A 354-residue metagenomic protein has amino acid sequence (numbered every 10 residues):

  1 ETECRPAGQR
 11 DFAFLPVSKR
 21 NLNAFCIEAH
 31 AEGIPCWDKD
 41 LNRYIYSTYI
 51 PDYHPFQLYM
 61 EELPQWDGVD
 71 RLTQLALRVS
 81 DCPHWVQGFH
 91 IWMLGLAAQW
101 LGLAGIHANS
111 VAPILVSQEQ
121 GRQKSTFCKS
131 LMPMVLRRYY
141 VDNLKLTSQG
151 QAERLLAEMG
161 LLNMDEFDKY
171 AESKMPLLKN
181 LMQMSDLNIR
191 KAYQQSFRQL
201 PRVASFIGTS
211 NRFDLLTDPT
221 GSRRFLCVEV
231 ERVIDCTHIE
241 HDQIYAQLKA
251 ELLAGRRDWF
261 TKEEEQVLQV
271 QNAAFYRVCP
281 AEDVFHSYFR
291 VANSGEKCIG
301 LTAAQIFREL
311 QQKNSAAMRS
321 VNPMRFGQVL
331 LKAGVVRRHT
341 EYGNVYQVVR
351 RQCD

Functional and structural regions predicted by a protein language model:
E1-V69, S80-Q87, A316-A317, V336 (+2 more regions): N-terminal nucleic-acid engagement/recognition segments and initiation subdomains in replication, restriction
I45-A157: P-loop NTPase catalytic core of nucleic-acid-dependent motor ATPases
Q151-A157, K191-T209: AAA+/SF3 P-loop NTPase mechanochemical coupling elements
G160-M182, L216-S222: Conserved AAA+/SF3 P-loop NTPase catalytic/coupling segment centered on the Walker-B
M175-R198: Conserved catalytic/switch belt of AAA+ P-loop NTPases
Q194, R232-C236, A246, C298-D354: Positively charged interface segments
L216-D235: A short helix-turn-beta junction within AAA+ P-loop NTPase domains corresponding to the substrate/partner-engaging
A254-K297: Conserved alpha/beta core segments of nucleic-acid transaction machinery
